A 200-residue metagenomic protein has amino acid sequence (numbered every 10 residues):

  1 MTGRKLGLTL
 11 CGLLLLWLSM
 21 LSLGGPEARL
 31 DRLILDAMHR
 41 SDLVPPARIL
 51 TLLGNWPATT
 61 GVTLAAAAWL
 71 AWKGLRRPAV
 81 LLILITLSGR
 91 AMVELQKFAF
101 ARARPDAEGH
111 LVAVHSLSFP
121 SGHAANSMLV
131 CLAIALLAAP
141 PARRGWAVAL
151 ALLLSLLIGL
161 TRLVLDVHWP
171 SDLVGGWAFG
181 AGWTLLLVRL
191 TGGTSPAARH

Functional and structural regions predicted by a protein language model:
M1-A58, V62, K97-L111: N-terminal transmembrane-helix/juxtamembrane module of multi-pass inner/ER membrane proteins
L6-L10, T60, A79-L84, G145-L153 (+1 more regions): Hydrophobic alpha-helical transmembrane segments
L10-L14, T86-R90, W177, A181: Alpha-helical transmembrane spans of integral membrane proteins, capturing the lipid-embedded, hydrophobic core of TM
L16-M20, L87-E94, L153-D166: Aromatic-anchored segments of alpha-helical transmembrane domains
S19-S22, A67-K73, L137-A139, R162-L163: Hydrophobic alpha-helical transmembrane segments
G25-E27, L75, F98-D106, V167 (+2 more regions): Transmembrane helix-loop junctions in multipass membrane proteins, especially transporters and channels
T63, W72-P141: Membrane-interface loops
G109-H200: Membrane-embedded catalytic cores of phosphoryl/pyrophosphoryl-handling enzymes
